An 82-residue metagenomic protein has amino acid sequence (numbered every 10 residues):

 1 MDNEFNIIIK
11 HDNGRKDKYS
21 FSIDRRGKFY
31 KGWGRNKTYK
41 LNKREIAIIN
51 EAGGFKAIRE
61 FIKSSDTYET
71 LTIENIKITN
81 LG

Functional and structural regions predicted by a protein language model:
M1-E4, T79-G82: Short intrinsically disordered terminal tails
I7, H11: Short, structured surface segments that line ligand/substrate-binding pockets
R15, S20-T72: Acidic, low-complexity, intrinsically disordered interaction modules
